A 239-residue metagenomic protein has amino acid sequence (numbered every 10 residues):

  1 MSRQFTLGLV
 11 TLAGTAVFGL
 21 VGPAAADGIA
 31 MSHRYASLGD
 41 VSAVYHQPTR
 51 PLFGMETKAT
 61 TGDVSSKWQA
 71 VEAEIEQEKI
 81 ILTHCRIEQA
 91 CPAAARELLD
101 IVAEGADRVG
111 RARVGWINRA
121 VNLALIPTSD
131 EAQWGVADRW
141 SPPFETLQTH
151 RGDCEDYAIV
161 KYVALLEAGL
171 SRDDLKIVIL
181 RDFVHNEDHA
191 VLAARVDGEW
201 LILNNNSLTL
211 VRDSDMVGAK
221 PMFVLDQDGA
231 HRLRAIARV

Functional and structural regions predicted by a protein language model:
S2-G8, G19-V239: A structural boundary/capping signal
T11-G14: Hydrophobic helical h-region of N-terminal Sec-dependent signal peptides in bacterial secretory/periplasmic proteins
